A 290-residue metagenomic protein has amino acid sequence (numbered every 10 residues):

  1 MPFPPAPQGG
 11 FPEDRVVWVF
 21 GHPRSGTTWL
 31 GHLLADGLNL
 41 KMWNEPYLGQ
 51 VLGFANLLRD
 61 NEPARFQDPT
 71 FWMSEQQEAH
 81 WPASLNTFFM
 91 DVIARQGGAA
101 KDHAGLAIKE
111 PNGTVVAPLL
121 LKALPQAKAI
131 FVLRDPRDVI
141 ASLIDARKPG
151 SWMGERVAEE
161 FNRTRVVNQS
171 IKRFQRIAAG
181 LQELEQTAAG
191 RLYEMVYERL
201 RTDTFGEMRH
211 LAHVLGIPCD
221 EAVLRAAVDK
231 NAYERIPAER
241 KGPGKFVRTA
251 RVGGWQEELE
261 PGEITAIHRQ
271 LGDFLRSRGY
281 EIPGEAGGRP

Functional and structural regions predicted by a protein language model:
M1-V17, I144-R147, M153, Q175-Q186 (+1 more regions): PAPS-dependent sulfotransferases, especially Golgi type II membrane carbohydrate sulfotransferases
F11-L34: Walker A (P-loop) phosphate-binding motif
V16, N39, K128-A129: Beta-sheet entry/capping signal
W18-F20, W43, V132: Short hydrophobic segments within beta-strands
G21-P23, E45-G49, N231: Short, solvent-exposed turn/loop segments enriched in Gly/Ser/Thr/Pro and often Arg
H32, D36-V116, A123, P149-F161 (+3 more regions): PAPS-dependent sulfation machinery
G49-Q50, R137-I140, V228: Short gly/pro/ser/thr-enriched loop/turn and capping motifs at secondary-structure boundaries
L57, E62-P63, K101-V223, Y233-K245: PAPS-dependent sulfotransferase catalytic domain
